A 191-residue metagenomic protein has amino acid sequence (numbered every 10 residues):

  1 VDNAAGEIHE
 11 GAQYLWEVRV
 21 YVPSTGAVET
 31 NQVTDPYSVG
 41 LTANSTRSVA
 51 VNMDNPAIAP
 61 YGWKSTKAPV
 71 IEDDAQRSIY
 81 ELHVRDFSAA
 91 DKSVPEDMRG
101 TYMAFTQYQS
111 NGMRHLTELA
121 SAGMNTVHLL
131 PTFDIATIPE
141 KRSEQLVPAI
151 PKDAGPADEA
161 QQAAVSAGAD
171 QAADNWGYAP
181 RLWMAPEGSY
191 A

Functional and structural regions predicted by a protein language model:
V1-E81, D86-G100, A104: The feature marks proteins involved in alpha-glucan
W16, L82, L119, L129 (+1 more regions): Conserved, mostly hydrophobic/aromatic
R19-Y21, T132-D134, G188: An acidic- and aromatic-residue-enriched active-site/binding cleft used to recognize and process polar
T66, I138-P139: Short Asp/Glu-rich motifs
A68-P69, T117, A173: Short, flexible, glycine/charge-rich loop motifs used to bind or transfer phosphoryl groups or to couple energy/partner
D73, D86-H128, F133-D134: A conserved hydrophobic secondary-structure block that centers on an alpha-helix together with its immediately flanking
S93-T106, P139-A191: Aromatic- and acidic-residue-enriched carbohydrate-binding clefts of CAZyme catalytic domains
